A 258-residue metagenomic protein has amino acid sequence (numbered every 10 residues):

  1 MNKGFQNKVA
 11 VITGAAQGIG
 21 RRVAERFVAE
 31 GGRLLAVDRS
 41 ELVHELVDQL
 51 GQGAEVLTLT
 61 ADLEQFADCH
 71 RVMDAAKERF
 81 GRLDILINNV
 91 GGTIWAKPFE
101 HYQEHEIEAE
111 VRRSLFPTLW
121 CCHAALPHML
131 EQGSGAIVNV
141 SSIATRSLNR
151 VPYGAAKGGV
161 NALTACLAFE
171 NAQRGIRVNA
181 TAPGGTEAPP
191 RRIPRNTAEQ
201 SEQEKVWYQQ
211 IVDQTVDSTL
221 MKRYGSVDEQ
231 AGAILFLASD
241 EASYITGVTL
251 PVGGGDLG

Functional and structural regions predicted by a protein language model:
V9, A16-Q17: Conserved glycine-rich cofactor-binding loop
E30-E45: Conserved glycine-rich Rossmann-like NAD(P)H-binding loop of the short-chain dehydrogenase/reductase
T60-R71, E104, D228-E229: The beta1-alpha1 cofactor-binding region of Rossmann-like NAD(H)/NADP(H)-dependent oxidoreductases
T93-A96, I234-L235, T246-G258: Short C-terminal tail/terminal secondary-structure segment of NAD(P)H-dependent dehydrogenase/reductase domains
T93-E108, E131, N149-P152, R191-R192 (+2 more regions): Conserved mid-core segment of classical short-chain dehydrogenase/reductases
E100-L119, S134, V138, V160 (+1 more regions): Catalytic Tyr-X3-Lys loop
C122, A156: Active-site helix of classical SDR
P127, F169-Q173, S243: Alpha-helical segment proximal to the catalytic Tyr-Lys
